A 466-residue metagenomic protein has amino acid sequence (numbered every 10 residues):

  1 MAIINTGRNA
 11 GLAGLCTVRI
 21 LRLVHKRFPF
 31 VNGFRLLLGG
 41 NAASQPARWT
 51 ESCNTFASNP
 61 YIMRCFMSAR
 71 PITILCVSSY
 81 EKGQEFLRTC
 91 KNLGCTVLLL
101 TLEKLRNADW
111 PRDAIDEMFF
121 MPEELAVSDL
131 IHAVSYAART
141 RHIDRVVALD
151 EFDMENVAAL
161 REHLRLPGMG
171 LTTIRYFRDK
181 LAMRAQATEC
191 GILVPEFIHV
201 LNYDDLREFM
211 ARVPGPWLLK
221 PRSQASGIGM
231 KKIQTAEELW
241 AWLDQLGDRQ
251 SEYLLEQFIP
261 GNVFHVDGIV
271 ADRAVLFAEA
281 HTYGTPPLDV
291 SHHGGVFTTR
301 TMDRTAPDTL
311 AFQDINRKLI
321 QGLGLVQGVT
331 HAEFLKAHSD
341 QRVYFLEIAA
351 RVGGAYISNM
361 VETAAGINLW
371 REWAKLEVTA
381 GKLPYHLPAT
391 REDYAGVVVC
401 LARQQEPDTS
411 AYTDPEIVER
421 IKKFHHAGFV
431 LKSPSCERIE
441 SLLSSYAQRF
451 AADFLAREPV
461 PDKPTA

Functional and structural regions predicted by a protein language model:
A10, C53-N54, G83, E372-A466: Peripheral (often C-terminal) accessory segments that flank ATP-dependent C-N-forming ligase machineries
R19, V31, M63-T172, D204 (+2 more regions): ATP-binding N-terminal substructure of ATP-dependent carboxylate-amine bond-forming enzymes
E162-G229: A conserved helix-loop-beta module that forms one wall/lid of the active-site cleft in ATP-utilizing catalytic domains
L193-P195, P216-L219, I228-H265, V290-R300 (+3 more regions): Conserved ATP-binding module of the ATP-grasp superfamily
E237, Q257-L325, V329, K336 (+2 more regions): ATP-dependent carboxylate/phosphate-activation module, predominantly the ATP-grasp catalytic core and closely related
